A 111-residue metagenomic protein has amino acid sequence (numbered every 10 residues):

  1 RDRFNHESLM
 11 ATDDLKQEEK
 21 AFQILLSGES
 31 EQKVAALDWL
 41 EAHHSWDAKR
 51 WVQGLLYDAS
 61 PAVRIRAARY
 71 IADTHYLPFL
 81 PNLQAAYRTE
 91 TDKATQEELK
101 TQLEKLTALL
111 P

Functional and structural regions predicted by a protein language model:
N5-S8, A36, A67, L99: Conserved hydrophobic register position within alpha-solenoid helical repeats
L9-D14, L40: Short, hydrophobic/charged alpha-helical patches characteristic of ARM/HEAT alpha-solenoid repeats and analogous
D13-I24, S45-Y57, Y76-R88, L109-P111: Amphipathic alpha-helical scaffolding segments comprising HEAT/armadillo-like alpha-solenoid repeats
K20-S27, Q32-A42: Alpha-helical segment of the N-proximal tetratricopeptide repeat
G28-E29, A59-S60, T91-D92: Short inter-helical turns and helix N-cap capping residues of alpha-solenoid HEAT/ARM repeat scaffolds
R88, D92-P111: Eukaryotic acidic, Ser/Thr-rich intrinsically disordered low-complexity regions
